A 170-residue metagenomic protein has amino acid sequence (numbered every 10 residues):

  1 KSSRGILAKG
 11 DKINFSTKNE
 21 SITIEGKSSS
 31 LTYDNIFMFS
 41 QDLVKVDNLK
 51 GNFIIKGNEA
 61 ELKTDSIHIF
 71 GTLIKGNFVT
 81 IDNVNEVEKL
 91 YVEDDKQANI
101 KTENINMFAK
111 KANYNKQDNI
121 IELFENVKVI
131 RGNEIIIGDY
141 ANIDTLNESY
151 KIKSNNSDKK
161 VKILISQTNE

Functional and structural regions predicted by a protein language model:
K1-E170: Mature-chain termini and adjacent capping regions
